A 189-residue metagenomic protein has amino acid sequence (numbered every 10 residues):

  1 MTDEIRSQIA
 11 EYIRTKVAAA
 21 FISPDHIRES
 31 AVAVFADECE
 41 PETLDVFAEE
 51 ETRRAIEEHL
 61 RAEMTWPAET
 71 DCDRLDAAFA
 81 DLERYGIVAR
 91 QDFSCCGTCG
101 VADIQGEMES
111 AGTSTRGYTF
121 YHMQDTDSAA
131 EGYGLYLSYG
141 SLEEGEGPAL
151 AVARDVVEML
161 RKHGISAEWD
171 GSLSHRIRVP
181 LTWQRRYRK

Functional and structural regions predicted by a protein language model:
M1, A130-K189: Acidic, proline/glycine-rich low-complexity IDRs
M1-S110, R185-K189: Intrinsic disorder/low-complexity detector
Y12, Y85, Y118-Y121, Y133-Y139 (+1 more regions): Sequence-level detector for tyrosine residue identity
W66-E69, T113-Y118, G145, V156-E158: A short linear-motif detector with a strong N-terminal bias
S94-Y136: An N-terminal amphipathic alpha-helical segment
